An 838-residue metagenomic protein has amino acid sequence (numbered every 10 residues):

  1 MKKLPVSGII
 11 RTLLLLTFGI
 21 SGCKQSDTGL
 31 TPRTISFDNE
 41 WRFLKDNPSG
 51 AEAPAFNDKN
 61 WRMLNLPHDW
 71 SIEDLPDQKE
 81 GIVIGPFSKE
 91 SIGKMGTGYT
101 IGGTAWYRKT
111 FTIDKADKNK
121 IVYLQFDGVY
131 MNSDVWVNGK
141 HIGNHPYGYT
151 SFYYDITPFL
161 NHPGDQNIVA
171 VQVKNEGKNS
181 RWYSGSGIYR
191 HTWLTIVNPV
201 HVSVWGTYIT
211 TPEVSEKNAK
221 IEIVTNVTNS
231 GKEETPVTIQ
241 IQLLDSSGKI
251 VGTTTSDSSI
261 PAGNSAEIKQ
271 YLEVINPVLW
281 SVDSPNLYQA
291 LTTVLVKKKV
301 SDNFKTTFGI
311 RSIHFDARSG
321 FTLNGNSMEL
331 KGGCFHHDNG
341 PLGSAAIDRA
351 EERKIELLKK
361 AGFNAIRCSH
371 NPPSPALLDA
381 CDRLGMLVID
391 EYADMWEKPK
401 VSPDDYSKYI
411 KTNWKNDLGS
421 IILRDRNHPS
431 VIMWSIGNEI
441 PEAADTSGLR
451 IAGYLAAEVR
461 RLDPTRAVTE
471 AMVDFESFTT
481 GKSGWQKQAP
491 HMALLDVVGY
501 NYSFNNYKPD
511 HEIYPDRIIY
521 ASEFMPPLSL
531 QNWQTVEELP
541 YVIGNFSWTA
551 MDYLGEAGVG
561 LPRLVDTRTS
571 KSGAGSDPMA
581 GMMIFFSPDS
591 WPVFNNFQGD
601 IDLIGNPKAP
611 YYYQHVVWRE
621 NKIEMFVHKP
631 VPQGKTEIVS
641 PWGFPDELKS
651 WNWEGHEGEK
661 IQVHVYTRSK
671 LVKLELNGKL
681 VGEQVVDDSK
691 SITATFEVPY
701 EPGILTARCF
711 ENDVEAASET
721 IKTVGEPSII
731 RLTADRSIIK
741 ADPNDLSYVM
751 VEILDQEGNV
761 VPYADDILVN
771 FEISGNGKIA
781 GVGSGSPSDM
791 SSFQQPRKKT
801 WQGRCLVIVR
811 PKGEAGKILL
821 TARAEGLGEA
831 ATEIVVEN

Functional and structural regions predicted by a protein language model:
D27-Q125, N179, G185-I188, W618 (+2 more regions): Extended carbohydrate-recognition surfaces in non-catalytic/accessory domains of CAZymes and lectin-like proteins
I35, N47, T97-Y208, S230 (+6 more regions): Accessory beta-strand-rich segments of carbohydrate-active enzymes
P54-N57, T235-Q240, V282-Q289, K660-I661 (+5 more regions): Short flexible loop/turn segments that cap and initiate beta-strands
M63-D69, E73-L75, I84, H191 (+4 more regions): Extended substrate-binding grooves/exosites of carbohydrate-active enzymes
D117-K120, N161-Q166, S180, E234 (+2 more regions): Short glycine/proline/serine/threonine-rich loop/turn segments at secondary-structure transition edges
I156-P158, K269-L279, T695-Y700, Q794-G813: Short, hydrophobic beta-strand segments
N218-S259, A266-I268, I661-L680, I704-C709 (+2 more regions): Beta-strand-rich binding/interaction modules
I223-V227, T293, G643-K649, V663-Y666 (+3 more regions): Beta-strand-rich structural segments
